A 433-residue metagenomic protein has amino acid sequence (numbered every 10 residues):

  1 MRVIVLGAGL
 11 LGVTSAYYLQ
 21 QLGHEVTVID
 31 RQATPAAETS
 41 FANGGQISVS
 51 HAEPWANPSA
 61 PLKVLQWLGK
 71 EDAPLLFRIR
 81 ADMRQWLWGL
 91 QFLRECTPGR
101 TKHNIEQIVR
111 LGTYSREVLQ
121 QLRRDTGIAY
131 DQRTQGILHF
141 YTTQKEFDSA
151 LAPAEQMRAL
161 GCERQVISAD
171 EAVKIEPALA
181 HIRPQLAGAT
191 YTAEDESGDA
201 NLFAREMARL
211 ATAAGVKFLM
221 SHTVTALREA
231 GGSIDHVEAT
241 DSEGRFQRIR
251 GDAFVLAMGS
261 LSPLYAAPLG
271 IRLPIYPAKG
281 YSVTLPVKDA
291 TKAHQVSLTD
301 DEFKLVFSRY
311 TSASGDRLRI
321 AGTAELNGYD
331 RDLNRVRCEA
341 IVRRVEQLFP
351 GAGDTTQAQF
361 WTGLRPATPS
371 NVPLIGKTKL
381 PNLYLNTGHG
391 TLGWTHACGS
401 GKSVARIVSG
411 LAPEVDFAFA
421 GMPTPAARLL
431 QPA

Functional and structural regions predicted by a protein language model:
R2-V28: N-terminal Rossmann-like FAD-binding beta1-loop-alpha1 element of flavoenzymes
Q21-F41: Glycine-rich FAD pyrophosphate-binding loop
N43-H51, W55-E95, A180, M220 (+2 more regions): Active-site substrate-recognition segment that forms the wall of the catalytic cavity or substrate channel
G44-A169: Dinucleotide-binding Rossmann-like beta1-alpha1 core, especially the glycine-rich loop that anchors the ADP
H103-R116, H139-S149, T190-R209, D332-A340 (+1 more regions): Short beta-strand to alpha-helix junction loop
D148-L160, A180-D252: Helical element adjacent to the flavin cofactor pocket in flavoenzyme catalytic cores
R164, E302, D330-D332, E346-A433: C-terminal catalytic lobe of FAD-dependent flavoproteins
